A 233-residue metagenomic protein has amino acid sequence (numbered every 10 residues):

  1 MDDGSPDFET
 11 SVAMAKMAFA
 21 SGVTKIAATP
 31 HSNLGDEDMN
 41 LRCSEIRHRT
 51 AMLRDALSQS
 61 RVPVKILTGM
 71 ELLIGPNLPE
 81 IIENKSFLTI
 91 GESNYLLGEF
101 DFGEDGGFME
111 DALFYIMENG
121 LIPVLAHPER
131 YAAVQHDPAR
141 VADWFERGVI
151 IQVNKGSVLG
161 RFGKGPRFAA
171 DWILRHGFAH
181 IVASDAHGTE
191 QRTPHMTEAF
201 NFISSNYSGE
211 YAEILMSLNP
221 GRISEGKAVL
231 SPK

Functional and structural regions predicted by a protein language model:
M1-V62: An N-terminally biased module of ancient metal coordination in phosphate/nucleic-acid-related enzymes
F19, M117, L174-R175: Non-catalytic positions within long, well-ordered alpha-helices that form the structural scaffold/packing of enzyme
P30, I66, H127, D185 (+1 more regions): Divalent metal-coordination and catalytic microenvironments
H31, F178-P194: Short acidic/histidine-rich active-site segments
D36-Q152: Extended substrate/RNA-proximal surfaces in nucleic-acid metabolism proteins
V153, A170-S184: Conserved short secondary-structure transition element at the edge of the structured enzyme core that lines
M196, N201-K233: Mid-to-C-terminal alpha-helical segments outside catalytic/metal-binding sites
